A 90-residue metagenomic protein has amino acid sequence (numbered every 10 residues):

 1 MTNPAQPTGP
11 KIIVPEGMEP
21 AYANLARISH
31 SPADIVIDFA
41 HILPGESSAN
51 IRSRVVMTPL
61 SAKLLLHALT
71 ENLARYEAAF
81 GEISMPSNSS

Functional and structural regions predicted by a protein language model:
M1-S90: Positively charged, low-complexity terminal tracts and the immediately adjacent first secondary-structure elements
